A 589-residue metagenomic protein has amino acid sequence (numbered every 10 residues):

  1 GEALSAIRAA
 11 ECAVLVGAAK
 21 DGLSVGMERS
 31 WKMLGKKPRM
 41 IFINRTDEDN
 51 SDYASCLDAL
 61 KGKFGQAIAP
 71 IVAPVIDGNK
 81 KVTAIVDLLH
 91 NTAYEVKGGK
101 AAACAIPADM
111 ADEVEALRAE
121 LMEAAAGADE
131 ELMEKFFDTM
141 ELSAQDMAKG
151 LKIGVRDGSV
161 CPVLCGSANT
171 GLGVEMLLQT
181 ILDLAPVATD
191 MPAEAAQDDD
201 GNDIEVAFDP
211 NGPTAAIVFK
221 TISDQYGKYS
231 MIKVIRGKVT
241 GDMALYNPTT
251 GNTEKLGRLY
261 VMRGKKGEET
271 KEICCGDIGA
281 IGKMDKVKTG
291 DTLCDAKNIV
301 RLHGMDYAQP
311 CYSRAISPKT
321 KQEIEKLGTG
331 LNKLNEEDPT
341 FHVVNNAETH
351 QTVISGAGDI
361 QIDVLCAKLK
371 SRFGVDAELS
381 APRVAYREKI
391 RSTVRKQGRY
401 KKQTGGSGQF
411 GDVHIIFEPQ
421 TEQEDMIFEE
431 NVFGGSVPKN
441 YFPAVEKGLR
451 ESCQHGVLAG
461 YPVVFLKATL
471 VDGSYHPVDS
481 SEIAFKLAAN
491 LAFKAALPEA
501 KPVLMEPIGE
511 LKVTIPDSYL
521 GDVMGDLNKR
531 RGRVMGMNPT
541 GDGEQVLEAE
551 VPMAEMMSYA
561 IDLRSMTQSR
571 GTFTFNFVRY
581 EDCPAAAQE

Functional and structural regions predicted by a protein language model:
G1-E589: Structural and coupling elements of P-loop NTPases
